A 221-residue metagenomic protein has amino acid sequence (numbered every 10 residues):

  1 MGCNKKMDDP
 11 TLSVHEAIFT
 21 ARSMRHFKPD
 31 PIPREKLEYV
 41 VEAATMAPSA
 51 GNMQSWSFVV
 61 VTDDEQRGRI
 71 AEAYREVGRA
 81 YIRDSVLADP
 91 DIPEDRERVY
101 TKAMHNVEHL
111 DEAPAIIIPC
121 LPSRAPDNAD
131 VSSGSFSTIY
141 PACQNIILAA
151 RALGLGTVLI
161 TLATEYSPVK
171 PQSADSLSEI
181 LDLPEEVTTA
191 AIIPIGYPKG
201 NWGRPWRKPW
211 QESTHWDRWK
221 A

Functional and structural regions predicted by a protein language model:
G2-P10, E16, S23-M24, D182-A221: C-terminal helix-cap and adjacent tail motif
G2-P31, K36-A43, A47: N-terminal targeting/leader regions
V40-T45, A115-S176: Small-aliphatic-rich amphipathic alpha-helix that forms the alpha element of a beta-alpha
E42-A43, Y100-H105, L177-I180: Glycine-rich, charged/polar anion/phosphate-binding loops that engage phosphate groups from diverse ligands
G51-T62: Short loop-to-beta-strand entry elements in the cores of soluble alpha/beta enzymes
M53-S55, L110-A115, T188: Short connector loops at helix/strand junctions that flank enzyme active sites, especially segments positioning acidic
V60-F136: Glycine/small-residue-rich phosphate/adenosyl-binding loop
K170-T188: Short, electropositive alpha-helical surface patch
